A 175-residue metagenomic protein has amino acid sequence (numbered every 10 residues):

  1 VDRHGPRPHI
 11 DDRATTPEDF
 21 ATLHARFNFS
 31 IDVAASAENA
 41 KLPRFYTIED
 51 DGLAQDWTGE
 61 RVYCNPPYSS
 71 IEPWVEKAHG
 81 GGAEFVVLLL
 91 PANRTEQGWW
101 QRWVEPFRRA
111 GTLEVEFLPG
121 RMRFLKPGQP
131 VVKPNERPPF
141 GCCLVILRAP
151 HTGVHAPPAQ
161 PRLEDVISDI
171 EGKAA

Functional and structural regions predicted by a protein language model:
V1-A175: Class I S-adenosyl-L-methionine-dependent methyltransferase catalytic core
